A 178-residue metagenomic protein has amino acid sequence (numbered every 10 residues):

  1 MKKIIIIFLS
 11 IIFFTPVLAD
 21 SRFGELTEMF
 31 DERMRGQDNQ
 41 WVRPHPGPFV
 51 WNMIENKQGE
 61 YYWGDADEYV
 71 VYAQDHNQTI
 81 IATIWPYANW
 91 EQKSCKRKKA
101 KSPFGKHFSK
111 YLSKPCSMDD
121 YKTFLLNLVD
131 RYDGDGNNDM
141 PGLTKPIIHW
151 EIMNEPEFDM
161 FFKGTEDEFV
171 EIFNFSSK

Functional and structural regions predicted by a protein language model:
I4-T15: Sec-dependent N-terminal signal peptides
F14-T15, R43, E166-D167: Hydrophobic alpha-helical membrane context
D20-I147, E151, E157-D159: N-terminal substrate-binding region of glycoside hydrolase catalytic domains
P156-D167: Substrate-binding/catalytic cleft of secreted carbohydrate-active enzymes, primarily glycoside hydrolases
T165-K178: Active-site neighborhood of glycoside hydrolase catalytic domains
